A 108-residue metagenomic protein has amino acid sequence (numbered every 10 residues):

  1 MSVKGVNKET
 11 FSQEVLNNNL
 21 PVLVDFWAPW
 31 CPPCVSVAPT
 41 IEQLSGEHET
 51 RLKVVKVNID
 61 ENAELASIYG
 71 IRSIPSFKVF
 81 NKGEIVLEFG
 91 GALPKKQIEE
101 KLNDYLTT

Functional and structural regions predicted by a protein language model:
S2, N7, W27, K53-V55: Conserved Rossmann-like nucleotide-binding pocket used by diverse enzymes that bind dinucleotide cofactors
K4-P21: A short beta-strand-turn-helix
N19-L20, W27-W30, S73: Short pre-active-site segment immediately N-terminal to redox-active cysteine/selenocysteine motifs in thiol-based
N19-P21, A38-V57: Conserved helix-turn-beta segment immediately C-terminal to the redox Cys motif in thioredoxin-like folds
F26-T40: Conserved redox-active cysteine motifs that mediate thiol-disulfide chemistry, especially di-cysteine Cys-X(1-2)-Cys
V57-L65: Structural microenvironment flanking redox-active thiols in thiol-disulfide oxidoreductases
Y69-K78: Structural micro-motif
V79-T108: Non-catalytic, surface beta->alpha helical segment in thiol-disulfide oxidoreductase systems
